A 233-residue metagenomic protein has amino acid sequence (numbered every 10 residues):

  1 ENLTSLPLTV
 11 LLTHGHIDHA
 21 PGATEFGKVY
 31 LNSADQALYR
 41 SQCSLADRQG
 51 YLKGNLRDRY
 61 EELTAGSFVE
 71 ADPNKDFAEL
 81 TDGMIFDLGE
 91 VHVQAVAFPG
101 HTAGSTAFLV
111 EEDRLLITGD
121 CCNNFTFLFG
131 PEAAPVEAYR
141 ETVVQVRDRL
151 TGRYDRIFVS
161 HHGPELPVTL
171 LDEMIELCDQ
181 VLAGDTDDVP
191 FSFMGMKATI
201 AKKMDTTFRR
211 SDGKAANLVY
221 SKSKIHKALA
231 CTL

Functional and structural regions predicted by a protein language model:
N2-I85, N124, L177-G184: Active-site HxH/HxHxD metal-binding segment of metal-dependent hydrolases
H14-H19, H101, H161, H226: Histidine-centered active-site/metal-ligand motif
C43-L52, L56-Y60, G119, Y139-T142 (+5 more regions): Short, surface-exposed, charged/polar-biased interaction segments
S44-A46, G54-N55, L63, E111 (+5 more regions): Short, intrinsically disordered/low-complexity patches at protein termini and at juxtamembrane boundaries
G83-L88, F191: Short acidic-hydrophobic surface loop/beta-edge motif
I85, H92-Q180: Metallo-beta-lactamase
V144-L233: Accessory terminal helices/loops
